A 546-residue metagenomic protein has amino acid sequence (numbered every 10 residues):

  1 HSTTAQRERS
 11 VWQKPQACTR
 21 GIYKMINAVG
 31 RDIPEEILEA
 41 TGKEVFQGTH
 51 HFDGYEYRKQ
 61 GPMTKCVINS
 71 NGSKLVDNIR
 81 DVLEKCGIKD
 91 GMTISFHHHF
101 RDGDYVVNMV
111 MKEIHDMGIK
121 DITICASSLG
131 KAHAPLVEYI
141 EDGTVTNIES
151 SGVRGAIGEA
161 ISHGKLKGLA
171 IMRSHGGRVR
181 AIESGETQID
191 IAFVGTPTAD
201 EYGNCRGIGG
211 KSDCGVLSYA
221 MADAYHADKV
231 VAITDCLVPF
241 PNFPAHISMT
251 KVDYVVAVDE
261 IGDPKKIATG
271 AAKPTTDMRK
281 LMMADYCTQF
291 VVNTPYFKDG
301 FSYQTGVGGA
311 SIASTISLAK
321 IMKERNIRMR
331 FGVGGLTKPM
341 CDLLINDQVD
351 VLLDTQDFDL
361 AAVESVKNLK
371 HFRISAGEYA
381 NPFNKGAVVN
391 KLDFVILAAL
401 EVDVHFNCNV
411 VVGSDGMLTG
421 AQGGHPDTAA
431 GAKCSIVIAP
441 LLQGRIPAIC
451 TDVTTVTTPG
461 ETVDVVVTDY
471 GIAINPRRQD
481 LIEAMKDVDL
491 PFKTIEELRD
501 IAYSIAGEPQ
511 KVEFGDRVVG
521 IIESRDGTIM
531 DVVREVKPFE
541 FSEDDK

Functional and structural regions predicted by a protein language model:
A5-Q6, G21-K24: Serine/threonine-rich, low-complexity intrinsically disordered segments
M25-K546: Conserved alpha/beta enzyme-core scaffold
